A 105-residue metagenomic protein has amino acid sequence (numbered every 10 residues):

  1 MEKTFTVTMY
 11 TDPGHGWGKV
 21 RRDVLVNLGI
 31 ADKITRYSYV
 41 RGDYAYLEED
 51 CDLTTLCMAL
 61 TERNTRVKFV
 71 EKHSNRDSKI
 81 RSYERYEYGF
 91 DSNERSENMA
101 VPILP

Functional and structural regions predicted by a protein language model:
M1-D23: Short, extreme N-terminal segment that most often corresponds to the first beta-strand
E2-V7, A31-I34, F69: Intrinsically disordered, low-complexity boundary segments flanking structured domains
F5, D12, D32, R41 (+1 more regions): Alpha-helical structural elements
H15-R41: A short, structured beta-strand/loop element
V40-E49: A short, exposed loop/beta-hairpin motif centered on an aromatic-Gly-Thr core
D50-M99: Short, compact, well-ordered microdomains
I103-L104: Charged, low-complexity intrinsically disordered segments and flexible loops
